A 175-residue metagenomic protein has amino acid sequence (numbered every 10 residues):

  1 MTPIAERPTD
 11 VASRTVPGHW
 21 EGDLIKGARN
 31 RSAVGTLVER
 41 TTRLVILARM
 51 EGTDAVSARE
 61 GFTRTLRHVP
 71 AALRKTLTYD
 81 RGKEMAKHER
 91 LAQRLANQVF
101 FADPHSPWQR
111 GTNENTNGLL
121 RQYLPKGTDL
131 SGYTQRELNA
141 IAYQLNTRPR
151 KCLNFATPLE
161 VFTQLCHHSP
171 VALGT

Functional and structural regions predicted by a protein language model:
M1-V34: Mobile-element integrase/transposase regions, centering on the N-terminal DNA-binding/Zn-coordinating module
K26-N30, L47-A71: Active-site beta-loop-alpha junctions of metal-dependent nucleic acid enzymes, especially the RNase H-like/DDE
N30-S32, R40-V45: Coil-to-beta-strand transition motifs
R43-A48, F101, K126: Short small-residue beta-strand/loop micro-motif enriched in glycine and branched aliphatics
L47, K75-T78: Short catalytic-loop micro-motif centered on adjacent basic/acidic residues
Y79-A92, F101-L124, S131-Y143: RNase H-like two-metal-ion nuclease catalytic core shared by retroviral integrases and related mobile-element nucleases
K126-T175: C-terminal domain-tail junction helix/linker
